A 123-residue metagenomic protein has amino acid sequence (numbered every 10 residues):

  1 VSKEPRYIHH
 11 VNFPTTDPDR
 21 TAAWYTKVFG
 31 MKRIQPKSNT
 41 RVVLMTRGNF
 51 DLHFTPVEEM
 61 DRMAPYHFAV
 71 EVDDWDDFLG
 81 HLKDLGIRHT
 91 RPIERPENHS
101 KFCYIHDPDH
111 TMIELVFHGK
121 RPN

Functional and structural regions predicted by a protein language model:
V1-D19, Y66-F68, G119-N123: N-terminal beta-strand motif that seeds the catalytic metal site of vicinal oxygen chelate
V1-E4, K83-N123: Vicinal oxygen chelate
E4-Y7, M60-A64, P96-E97: Short glycine-enriched loop/turn motifs at secondary-structure junctions
D17-P18, D73-D76: Helix N-cap motif at beta-to-alpha junctions
T21, Y25-T26, L82, H110: Conserved active-site tyrosine of GNAT-family acetyltransferases
K27-I34, I87-R88: Conserved acetyl-CoA-binding loop of GNAT-fold acetyltransferases
K32-A64, M112-G119: Conserved short beta-strand elements that form part of the metal-binding/catalytic scaffold of enzyme active sites
R41-V43, Y66, H99-C103: Short beta-strand micro-motifs in enzyme catalytic cores
